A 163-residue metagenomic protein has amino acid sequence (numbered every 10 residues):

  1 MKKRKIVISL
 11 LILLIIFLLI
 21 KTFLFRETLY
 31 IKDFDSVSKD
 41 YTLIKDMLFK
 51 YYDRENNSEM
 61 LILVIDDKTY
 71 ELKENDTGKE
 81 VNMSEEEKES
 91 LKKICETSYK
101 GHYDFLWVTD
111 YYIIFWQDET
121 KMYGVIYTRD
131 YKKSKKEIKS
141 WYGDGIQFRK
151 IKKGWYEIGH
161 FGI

Functional and structural regions predicted by a protein language model:
M1-I16: N-terminal Sec-pathway targeting helices
M1-R4, F25, K136: Short, flexible coil/linker elements and helix-boundary hinge sites characteristic of intrinsically disordered
R4-K5, K21, E157: Functionally constrained cores in energy, signaling, and assembly domains
V7, Y41, G145-I146: Alpha-helical interaction segments
I12-I16, L63, V108: Generic detector of low-complexity/intrinsically disordered segments and short hydrophobic N-terminal stretches
F17-Y99: N-terminal export/targeting and maturation segments
D76-I163: Extracytoplasmic electrostatic interaction patches
